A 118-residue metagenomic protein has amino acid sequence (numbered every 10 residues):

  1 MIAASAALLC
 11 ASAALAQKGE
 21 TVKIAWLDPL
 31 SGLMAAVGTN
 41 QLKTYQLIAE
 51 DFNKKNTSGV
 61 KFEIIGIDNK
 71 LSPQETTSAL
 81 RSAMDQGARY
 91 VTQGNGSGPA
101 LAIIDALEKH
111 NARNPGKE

Functional and structural regions predicted by a protein language model:
M1-A3: Bacterial N-terminal signal peptides that target proteins for export
A11-A13: N-terminal signal peptide c-region/cleavage motif recognized by signal peptidases
A16-V22: Cleaved targeting-peptide boundary
T21, A36-N40, K55-E118: Beta-alpha junction/loop-to-helix N-cap segments that form part of ligand/metal-binding clefts
A25-L33: Acidic/histidine-rich, surface-exposed loop or edge segments in extracytoplasmic proteins
L42-N53: Short catalytic helix/loop segments, enriched in acidic residues and glycine and frequently bearing histidine
